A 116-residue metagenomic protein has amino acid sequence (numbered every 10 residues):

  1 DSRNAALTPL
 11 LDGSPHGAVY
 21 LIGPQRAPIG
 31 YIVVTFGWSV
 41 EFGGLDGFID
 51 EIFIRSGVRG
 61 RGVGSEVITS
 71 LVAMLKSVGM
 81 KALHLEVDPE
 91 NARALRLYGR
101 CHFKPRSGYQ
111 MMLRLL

Functional and structural regions predicted by a protein language model:
D1-G44, D50, R55, I68 (+4 more regions): Acetyl-CoA-dependent GNAT
V34, Y98, F103: Conserved active-site tyrosine of GNAT-family acetyltransferases
F48-I49, H84: Generic enzyme active-site microenvironment
I54, G60-A73, R96-R100: Conserved acetyl-CoA-binding loop-helix of GNAT-fold acetyltransferases
R59, K81-A94, M112-L116: Conserved beta-strand-loop-alpha-helix junction that forms the acyl-donor binding cleft
V63, M80, F103: Short phosphate-binding/catalytic loops that engage adenosine nucleotides
E86, C101, Y109: Residues lining the SAM
